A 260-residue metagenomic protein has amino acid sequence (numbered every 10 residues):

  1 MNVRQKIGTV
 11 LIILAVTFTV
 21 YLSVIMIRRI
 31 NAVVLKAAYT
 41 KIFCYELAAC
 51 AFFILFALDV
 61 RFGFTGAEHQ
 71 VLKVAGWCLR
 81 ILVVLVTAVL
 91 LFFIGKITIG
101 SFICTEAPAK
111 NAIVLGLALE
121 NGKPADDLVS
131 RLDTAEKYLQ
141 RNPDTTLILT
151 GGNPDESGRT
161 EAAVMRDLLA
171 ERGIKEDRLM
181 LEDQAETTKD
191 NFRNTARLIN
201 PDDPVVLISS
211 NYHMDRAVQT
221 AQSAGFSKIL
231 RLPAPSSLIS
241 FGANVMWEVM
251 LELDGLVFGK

Functional and structural regions predicted by a protein language model:
N2-I12, Y39-F43, H69-V83: Membrane-water interface of alpha-helical transmembrane segments
K6-G63: Membrane-embedded alpha-helical segments of integral membrane proteins
F18-L22, V86, L90-F93, L251: Helical transmembrane-bundle signal
S23-V33, L91-I94, T98-S101, L256: Transmembrane helix-loop junctions and nearby membrane-interface residues
A49-V84: Cytosolic-side transmembrane helix boundary signature
A75-G100: Short coil-to-helix leader/linker segments, especially the first N-terminal amphipathic alpha-helix with its helix
F92-W247: A structural signal for short, hydrophobic/glycine-enriched beta-strand patches
F241-K260: A transmembrane-helix-recognition feature enriched in membrane-embedded lipid enzymes and envelope glyco-/phospholipid
